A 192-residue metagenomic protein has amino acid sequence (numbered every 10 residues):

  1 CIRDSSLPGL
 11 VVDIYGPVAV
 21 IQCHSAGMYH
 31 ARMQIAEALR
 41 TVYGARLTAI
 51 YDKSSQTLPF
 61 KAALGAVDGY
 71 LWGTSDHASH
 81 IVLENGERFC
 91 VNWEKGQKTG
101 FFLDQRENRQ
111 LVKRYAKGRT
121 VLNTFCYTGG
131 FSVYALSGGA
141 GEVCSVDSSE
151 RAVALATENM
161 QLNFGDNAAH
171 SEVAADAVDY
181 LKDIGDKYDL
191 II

Functional and structural regions predicted by a protein language model:
C1-D4: Conserved small/polar residues in nucleotide/adenosyl-binding loops
S6-D13, A31-F101, Q110: Non-catalytic substrate-recognition/targeting regions of SAM-dependent transferases
V20-Y29: Short histidine-centered catalytic/ligand-binding loop motif
S25, Q56, S149: Flexible, active-site-proximal loop/turn residues at the rims of small-molecule/cofactor binding pockets and catalytic
M28, P59, G130: Short glycine-rich, flexible loops that bind phosphorylated cofactors or substrates
D76-I192: Rossmann-like S-adenosyl-L-methionine
